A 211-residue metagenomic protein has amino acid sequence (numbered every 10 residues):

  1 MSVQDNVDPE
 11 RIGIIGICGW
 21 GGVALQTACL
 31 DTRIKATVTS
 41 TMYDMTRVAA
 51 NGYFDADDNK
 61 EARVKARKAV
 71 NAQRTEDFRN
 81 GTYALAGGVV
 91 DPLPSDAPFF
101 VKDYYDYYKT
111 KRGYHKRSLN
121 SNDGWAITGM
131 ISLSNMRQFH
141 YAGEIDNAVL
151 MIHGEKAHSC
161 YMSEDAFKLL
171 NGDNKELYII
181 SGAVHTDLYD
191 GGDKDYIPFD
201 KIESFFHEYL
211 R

Functional and structural regions predicted by a protein language model:
M1-E10: Conserved acidic catalytic loop of the alpha/beta-hydrolase fold
G16-Q26: Glycine-rich nucleophile elbow surrounding the catalytic serine of serine-hydrolase chemistry
L25-K109: Alpha/beta-hydrolase-fold enzymes
G52-Y53, D123-Y141: Active-site nucleophile elbow and catalytic-triad environment of alpha/beta-hydrolase enzymes
I145, M151-H153: Short beta-strand/loop motif that positions the catalytic acidic residue of the alpha/beta-hydrolase fold
H153-E164: Conserved alpha/beta-hydrolase "acid-adjacent" motif
L170-T186: Catalytic histidine neighborhood in serine/cysteine hydrolases with alpha/beta-hydrolase-type architecture
S181-R211: Catalytic active-site module of serine/aspartate enzymes centered on a nucleophile-bearing elbow/loop
